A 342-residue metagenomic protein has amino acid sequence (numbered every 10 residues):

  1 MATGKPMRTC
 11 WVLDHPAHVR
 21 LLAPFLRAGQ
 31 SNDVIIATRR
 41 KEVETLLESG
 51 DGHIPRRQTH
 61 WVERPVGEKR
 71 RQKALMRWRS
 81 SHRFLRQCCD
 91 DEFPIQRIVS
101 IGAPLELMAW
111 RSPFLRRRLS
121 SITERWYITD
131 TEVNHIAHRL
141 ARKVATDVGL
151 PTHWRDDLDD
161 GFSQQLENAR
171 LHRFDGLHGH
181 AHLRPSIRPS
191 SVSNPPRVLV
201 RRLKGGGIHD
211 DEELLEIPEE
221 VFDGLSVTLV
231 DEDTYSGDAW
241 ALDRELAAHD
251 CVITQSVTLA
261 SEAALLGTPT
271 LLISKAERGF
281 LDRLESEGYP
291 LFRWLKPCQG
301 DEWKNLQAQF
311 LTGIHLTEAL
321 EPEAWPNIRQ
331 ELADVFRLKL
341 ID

Functional and structural regions predicted by a protein language model:
C10-G29, R39-F162: Active-site and donor-binding regions of nucleotide-sugar-utilizing enzymes
V19-R20, G205-E219: A conserved mid-protein helix/loop that constitutes part of the nucleotide-sugar donor-binding site
R39-K41, G52-E68, V200-L203, L215-L242: Catalytic donor nucleotide-activated moiety binding site of glycosyltransferases and closely related
R79-C88, D231-S261, L265, A276: Donor nucleotide-activated moiety binding/catalytic core segment of transferases that use nucleotide-activated donors
T123-E124, C251, G267-L271: Structural loop-to-beta junction motif characteristic of Rossmann-like glycosyltransferase folds
A145-D211: A nucleotide-sugar donor-handling region in carbohydrate enzymes
L265-T317: Catalytic binding pocket for nucleotide-activated donors in carbohydrate/polymer assembly enzymes
Q309-D342: C-terminal amphipathic helix plus adjacent low-complexity, charged tail appended to glycosyltransferase catalytic
